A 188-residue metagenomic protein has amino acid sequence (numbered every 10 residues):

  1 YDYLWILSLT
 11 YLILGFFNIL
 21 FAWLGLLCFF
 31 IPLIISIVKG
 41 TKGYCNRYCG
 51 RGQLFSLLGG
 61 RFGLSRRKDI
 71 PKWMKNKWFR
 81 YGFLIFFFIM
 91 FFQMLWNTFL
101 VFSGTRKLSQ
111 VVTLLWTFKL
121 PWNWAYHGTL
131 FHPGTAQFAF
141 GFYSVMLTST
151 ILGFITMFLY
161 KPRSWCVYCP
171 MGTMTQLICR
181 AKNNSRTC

Functional and structural regions predicted by a protein language model:
Y1-C188: Non-ligating segments of multi-cofactor redox enzymes
